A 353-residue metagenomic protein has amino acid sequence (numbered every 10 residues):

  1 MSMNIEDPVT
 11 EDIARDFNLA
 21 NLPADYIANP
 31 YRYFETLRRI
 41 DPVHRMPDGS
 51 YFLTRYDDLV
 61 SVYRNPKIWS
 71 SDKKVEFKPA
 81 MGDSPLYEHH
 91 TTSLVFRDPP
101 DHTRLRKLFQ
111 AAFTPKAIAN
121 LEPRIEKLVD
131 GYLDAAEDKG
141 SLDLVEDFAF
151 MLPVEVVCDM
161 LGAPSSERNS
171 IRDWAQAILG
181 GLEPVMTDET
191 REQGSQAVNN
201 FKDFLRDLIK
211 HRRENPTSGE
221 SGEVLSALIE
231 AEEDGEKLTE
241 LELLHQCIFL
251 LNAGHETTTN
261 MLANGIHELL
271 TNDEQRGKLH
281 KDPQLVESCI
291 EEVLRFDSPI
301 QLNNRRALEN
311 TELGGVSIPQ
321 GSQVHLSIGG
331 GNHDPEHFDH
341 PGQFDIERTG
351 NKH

Functional and structural regions predicted by a protein language model:
M1-H353: Cytochrome P450
